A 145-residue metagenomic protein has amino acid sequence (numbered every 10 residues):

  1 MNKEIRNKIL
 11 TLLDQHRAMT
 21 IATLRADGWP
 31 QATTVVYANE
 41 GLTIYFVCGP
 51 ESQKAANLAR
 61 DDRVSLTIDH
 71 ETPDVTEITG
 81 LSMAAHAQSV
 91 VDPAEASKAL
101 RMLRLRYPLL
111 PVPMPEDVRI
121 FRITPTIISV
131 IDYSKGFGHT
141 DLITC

Functional and structural regions predicted by a protein language model:
M1-K3, V47-G49, L103-L105: Short gly/ser/thr-rich secondary-structure transition/capping motifs
M1-M19, D141-L142: Extreme N-terminal tail/first-helix region
R6-K8, R25-T33, D61-T72, L110 (+1 more regions): Short N-terminal helix-initiation segments at or just after the protein's N-terminus
L13-D14, A59-R60, R104: Alpha-helix boundary recognition
H16-P50, L58, L66-H70, T79: Short beta-strand segments
M19, I44, V64, A87-Q88 (+1 more regions): Short beta-strand segments in beta-sandwich/barrel cores
V75-C145: Charged, gly/pro-rich active-site loop segments
